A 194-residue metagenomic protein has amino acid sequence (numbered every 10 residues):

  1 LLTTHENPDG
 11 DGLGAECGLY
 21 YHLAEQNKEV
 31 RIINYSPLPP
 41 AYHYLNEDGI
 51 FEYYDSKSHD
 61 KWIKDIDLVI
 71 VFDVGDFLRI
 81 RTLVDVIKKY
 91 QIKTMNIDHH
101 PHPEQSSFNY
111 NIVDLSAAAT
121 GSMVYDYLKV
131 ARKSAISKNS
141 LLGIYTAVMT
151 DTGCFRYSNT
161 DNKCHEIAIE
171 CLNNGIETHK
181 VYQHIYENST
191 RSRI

Functional and structural regions predicted by a protein language model:
L1-D65: Anionic-ligand anchoring segments at beta-strand to alpha-helix junctions in alpha/beta enzyme folds, i.e., glycine
L1-P8, C17-A24, E104-I194: A structured phosphate/pyrophosphate-recognition subdomain
T4-H5, Y35-S36, S56, L68 (+6 more regions): Fold-independent oxyanion-binding glycine-rich loops and adjacent beta-strand/coil segments at enzyme active sites
G12-A15, T82-L83, T160: Residues at alpha-helix caps and immediate loop-helix transition turns in enzyme cores, especially N- and C-cap
N27-K28, I92, I176: Short phosphate-binding/catalytic loops that engage adenosine nucleotides
P37-P40, L78, A119, K163: Short alpha-helical
Y42, I70, V124: A residue-level signal for conserved active-site and pocket-lining positions in enzyme catalytic cores
I50-Y110: Active-site cofactor/cluster-binding pocket
